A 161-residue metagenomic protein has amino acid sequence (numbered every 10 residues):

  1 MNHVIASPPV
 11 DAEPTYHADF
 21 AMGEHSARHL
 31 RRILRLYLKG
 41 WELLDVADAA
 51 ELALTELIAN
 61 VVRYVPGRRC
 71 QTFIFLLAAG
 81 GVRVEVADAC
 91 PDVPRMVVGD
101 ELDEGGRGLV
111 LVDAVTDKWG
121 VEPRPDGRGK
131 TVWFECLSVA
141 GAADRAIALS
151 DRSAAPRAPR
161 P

Functional and structural regions predicted by a protein language model:
M1-H17, V62-P161: Conserved beta-strand-loop-beta-strand hairpin that lines the nucleotide-binding pocket of ATP/GTP-utilizing enzymes
H17-H29: STAS-typified acidic loop motif
M22, L38, E42-D45, V62 (+2 more regions): Short coil/turn residues that cap or connect secondary-structure elements
R28-T55: Conserved short strand/loop->alpha-helix "switch" segment adjacent to the catalytic nucleotide/phosphoryl-transfer site
